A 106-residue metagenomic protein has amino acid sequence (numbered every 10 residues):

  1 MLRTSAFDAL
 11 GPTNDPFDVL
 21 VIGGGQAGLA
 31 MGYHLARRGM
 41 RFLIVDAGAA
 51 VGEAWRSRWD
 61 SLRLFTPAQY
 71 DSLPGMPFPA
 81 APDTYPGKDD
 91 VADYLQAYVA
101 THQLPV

Functional and structural regions predicted by a protein language model:
M1-F17: A short, basic/flexible loop-to-alpha-helix module at the beginning of a structural domain
N14-I44: N-terminal Rossmann-like FAD-binding beta1-loop-alpha1 element of flavoenzymes
A36, Q69, A100: Short polybasic/polar patches that bind polyanions
A50: Conserved sequence/active-site signature of Rossmann-fold short-chain dehydrogenase/reductase
E53-D93: Glycine-rich active-site loop/strand segments that organize a redox cofactor
H102-V106: A conserved beta-strand/loop element that lines the FAD pocket in flavoprotein oxidoreductases
